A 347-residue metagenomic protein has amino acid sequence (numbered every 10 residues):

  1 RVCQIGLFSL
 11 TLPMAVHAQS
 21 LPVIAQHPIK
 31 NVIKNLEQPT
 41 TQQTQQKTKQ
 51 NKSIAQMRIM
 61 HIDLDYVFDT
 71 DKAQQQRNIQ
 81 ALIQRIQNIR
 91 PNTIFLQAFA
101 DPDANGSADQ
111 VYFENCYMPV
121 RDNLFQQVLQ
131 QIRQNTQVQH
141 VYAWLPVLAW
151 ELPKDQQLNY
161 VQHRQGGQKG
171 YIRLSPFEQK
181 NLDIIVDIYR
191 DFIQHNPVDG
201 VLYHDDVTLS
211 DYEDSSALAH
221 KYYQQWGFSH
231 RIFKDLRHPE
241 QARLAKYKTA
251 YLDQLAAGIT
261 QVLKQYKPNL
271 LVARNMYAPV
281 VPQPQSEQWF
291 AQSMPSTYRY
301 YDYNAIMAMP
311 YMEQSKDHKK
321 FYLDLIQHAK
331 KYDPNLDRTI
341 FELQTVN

Functional and structural regions predicted by a protein language model:
I24, P28-P39, K47-N78, V346: Boundary/entry segment of secreted carbohydrate-active catalytic domains
S53-Q76, H140-D191, H195, H238: Active-site-adjacent "subsite" loops/lids of carbohydrate-active enzymes
I62, A273-V280, A329-N347: Active-site clefts of carbohydrate-active enzymes
R77-D103, H195-G200, T297-N304: Catalytic domains of carbohydrate-active enzymes, especially glycoside hydrolases
A81, P282-S296, H318-K331: Alpha-helical scaffolding within the catalytic cores of extracellular/periplasmic polymer-degrading hydrolases
L82-I83, A100-P146, E240, L244-Y266: Aromatic-lined substrate-binding rim segments of carbohydrate-active enzymes
R85, G167-Y300, I306-M312: Polysaccharide-binding and catalytic clefts of secreted carbohydrate-active enzymes
T93-F95, L124-G167, L202-T208: Glycine-rich, aromatic-flanked loop segments that form ligand/cofactor-binding clefts across common enzyme folds
